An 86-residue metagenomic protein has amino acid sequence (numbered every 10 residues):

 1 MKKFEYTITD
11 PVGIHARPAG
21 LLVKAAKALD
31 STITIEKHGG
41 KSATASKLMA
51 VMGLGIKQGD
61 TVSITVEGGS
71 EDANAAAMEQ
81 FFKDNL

Functional and structural regions predicted by a protein language model:
M1-E5, T61-S63: Intrinsic-disorder/low-complexity, polar/charged segments enriched in Ser/Thr/Lys/Arg/Asp/Glu/Gln
K2, P11, A77-M78: A general marker of short, structured functional hotspots
E5-T7, F82-K83: Compositionally biased, low-structure terminal segments
I8-T44, M49, G53-Q58: Compact, glycine-rich, soluble single-domain proteins
M52-L86: C-terminal structural segments of small proteins and small subunits
